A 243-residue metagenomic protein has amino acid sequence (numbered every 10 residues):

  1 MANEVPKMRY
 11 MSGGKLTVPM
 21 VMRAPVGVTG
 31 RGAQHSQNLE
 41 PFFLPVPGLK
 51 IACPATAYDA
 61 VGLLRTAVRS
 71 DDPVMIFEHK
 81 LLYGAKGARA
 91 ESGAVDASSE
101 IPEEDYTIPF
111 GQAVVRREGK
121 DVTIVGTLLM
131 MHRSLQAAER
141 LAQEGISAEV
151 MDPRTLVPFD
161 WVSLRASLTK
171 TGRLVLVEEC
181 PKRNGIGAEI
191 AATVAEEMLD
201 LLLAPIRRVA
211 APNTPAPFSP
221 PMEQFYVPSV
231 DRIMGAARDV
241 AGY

Functional and structural regions predicted by a protein language model:
M1, V5, A60-L64, L164 (+1 more regions): Generic hydrophobic alpha-helical segments
M1-R9, A191-E196: Short, well-ordered amphipathic alpha-helices
E4, Y10-S70, A241: Conserved thiamine diphosphate
G13, D72-M75, L202: Residue-level signal for secondary-structure boundary elements
K15-V21, P25-G30, K80-L81, A85-Y243: Thiamine diphosphate
S36, V74, L174-V175: Residue-level recognition of hydrophobic positions within alpha-helical transmembrane segments
G48-I51, Y58-I101: Helix-enriched interaction subdomains in cytosolic or periplasmic regions, typified by TIR/SEFIR signaling/NADase cores
